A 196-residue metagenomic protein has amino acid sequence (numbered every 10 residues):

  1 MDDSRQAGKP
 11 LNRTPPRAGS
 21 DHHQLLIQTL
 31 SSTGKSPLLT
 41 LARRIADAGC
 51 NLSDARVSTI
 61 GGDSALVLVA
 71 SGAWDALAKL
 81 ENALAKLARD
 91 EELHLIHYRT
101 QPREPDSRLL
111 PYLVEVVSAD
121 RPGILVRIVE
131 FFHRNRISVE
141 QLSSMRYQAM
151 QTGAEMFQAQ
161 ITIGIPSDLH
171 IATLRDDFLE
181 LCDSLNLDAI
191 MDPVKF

Functional and structural regions predicted by a protein language model:
D2-F196: A conserved regulatory-domain signal marking ACT and ACT-like small-molecule sensing domains and adjacent regulatory
